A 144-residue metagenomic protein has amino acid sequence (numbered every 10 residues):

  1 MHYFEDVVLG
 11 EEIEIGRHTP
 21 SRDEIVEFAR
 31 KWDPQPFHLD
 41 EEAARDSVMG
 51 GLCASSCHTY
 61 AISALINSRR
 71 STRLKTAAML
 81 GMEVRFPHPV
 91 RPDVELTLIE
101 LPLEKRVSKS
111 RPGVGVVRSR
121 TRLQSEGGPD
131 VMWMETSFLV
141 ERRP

Functional and structural regions predicted by a protein language model:
M1-G81, R143: Hot-dog-fold acyl-thioester-processing enzymes
M1-L9, F86, V90-P144: HotDog/MaoC-like acyl-thioester-processing domains
